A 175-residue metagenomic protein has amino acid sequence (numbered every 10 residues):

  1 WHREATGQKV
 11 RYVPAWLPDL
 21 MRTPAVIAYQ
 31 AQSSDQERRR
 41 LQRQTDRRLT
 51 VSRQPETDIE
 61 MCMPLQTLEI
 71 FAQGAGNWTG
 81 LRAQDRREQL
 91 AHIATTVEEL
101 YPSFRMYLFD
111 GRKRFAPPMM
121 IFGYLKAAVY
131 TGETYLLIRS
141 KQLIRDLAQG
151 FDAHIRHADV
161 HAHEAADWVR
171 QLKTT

Functional and structural regions predicted by a protein language model:
H2-T174: Hydrophobic protein-protein interaction segments
